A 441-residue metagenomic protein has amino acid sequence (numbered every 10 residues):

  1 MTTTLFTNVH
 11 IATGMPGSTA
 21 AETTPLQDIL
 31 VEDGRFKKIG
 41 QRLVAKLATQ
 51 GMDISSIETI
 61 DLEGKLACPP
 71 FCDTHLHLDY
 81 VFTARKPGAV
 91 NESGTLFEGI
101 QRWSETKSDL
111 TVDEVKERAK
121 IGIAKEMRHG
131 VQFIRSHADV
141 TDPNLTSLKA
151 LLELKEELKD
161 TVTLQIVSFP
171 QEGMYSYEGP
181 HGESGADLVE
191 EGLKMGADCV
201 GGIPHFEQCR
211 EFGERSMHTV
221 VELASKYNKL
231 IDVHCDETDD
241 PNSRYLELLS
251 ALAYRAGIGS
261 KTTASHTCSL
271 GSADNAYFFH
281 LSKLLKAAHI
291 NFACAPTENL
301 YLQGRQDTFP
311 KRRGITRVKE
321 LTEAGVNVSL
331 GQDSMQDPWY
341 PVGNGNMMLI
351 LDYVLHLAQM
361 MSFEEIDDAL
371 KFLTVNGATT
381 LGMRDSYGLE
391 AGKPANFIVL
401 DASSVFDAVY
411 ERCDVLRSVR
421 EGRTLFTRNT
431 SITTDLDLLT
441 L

Functional and structural regions predicted by a protein language model:
M1-I54, V405: N-terminal metal-binding scaffold of metallo-dependent hydrolase/deaminase domains
T2-N8, D33, K46-G94: Replace "His-x-His-based motif
K65-A67, A84-H137, L145-E157, D187-K194: Alpha-helical scaffold segments that flank or form the walls of functional sites
F82-V115, Y245-T263, A288-N291, P296-N299 (+1 more regions): Active-site gating loops and adjacent loop-to-helix segments of metal-dependent hydrolytic enzymes
R102-R118, Q165-E183, P204-E211: Active-site mouth loops of central-metabolism enzymes
T146-E157, E178-N291, D307-L330, Y387: Histidine/acidic residue-rich metal-binding segments in metalloenzymes
L230, A251-T262, E298-L302, R312-L400: His/Asp/Glu-enriched, well-ordered alpha-helical/loop segment that forms or immediately abuts the divalent-metal
A391-L441: C-terminal cap of metal-dependent C-N hydrolases
